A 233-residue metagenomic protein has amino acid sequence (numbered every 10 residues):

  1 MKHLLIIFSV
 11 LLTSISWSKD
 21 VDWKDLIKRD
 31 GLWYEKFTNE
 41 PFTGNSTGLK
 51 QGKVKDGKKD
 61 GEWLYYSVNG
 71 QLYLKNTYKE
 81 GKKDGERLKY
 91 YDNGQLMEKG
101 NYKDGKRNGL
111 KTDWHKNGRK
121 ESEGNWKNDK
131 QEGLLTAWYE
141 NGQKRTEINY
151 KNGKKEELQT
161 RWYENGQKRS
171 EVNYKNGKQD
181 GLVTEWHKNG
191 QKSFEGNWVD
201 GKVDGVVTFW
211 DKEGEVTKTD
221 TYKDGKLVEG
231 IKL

Functional and structural regions predicted by a protein language model:
L4-T13: Sec-dependent N-terminal signal peptides
T13-L233: Glycine/tyrosine- and acidic-biased, solvent-exposed loop/turn segments at the edges of beta-strands
